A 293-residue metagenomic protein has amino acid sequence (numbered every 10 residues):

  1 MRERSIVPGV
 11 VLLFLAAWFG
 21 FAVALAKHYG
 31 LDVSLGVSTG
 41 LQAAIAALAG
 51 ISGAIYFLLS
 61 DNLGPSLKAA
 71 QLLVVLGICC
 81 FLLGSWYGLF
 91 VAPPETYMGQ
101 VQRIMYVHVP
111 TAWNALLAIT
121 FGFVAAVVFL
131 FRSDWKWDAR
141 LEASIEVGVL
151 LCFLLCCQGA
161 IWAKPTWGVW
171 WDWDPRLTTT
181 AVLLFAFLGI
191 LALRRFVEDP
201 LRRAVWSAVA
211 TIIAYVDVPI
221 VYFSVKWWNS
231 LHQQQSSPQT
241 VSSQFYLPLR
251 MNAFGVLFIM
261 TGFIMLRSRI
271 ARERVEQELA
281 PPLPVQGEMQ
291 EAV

Functional and structural regions predicted by a protein language model:
M1-V293: Polytopic transmembrane helical bundles with strong interfacial aromatic enrichment
